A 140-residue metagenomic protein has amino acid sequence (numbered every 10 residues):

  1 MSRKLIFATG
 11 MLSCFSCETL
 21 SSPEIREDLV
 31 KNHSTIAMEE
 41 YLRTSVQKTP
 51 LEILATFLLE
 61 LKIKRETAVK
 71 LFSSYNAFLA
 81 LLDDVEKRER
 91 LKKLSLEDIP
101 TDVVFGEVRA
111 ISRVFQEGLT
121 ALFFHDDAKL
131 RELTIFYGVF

Functional and structural regions predicted by a protein language model:
M1-F140: Conserved nucleotidyltransferase catalytic core and NTase-mimicking acidic/glycine-rich helix/loop elements in nucleic
